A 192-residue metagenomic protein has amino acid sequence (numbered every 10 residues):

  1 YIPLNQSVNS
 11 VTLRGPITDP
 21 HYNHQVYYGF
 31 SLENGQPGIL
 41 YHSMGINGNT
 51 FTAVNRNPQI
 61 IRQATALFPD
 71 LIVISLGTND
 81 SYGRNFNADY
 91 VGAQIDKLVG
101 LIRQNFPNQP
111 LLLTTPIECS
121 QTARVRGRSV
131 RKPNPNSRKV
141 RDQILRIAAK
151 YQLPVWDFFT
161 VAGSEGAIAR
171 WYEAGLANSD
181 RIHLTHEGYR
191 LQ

Functional and structural regions predicted by a protein language model:
Y1-Q94, H183: Conserved SGNH/GDSL esterase-like catalytic core that processes O-acyl groups on lipids and polysaccharides
Q36-L40, G48-T50, T78-A93, P116-V140 (+1 more regions): Serine-dependent acyl-ester chemistry module
P37-L40, L67-I72, F106-L111, K150-P154: Loop/turn elements at helix/coil->beta-strand transitions in domains of secreted/extracellular proteins
G45, L76-T78, L113-E118, D157-T160 (+1 more regions): Active-site proximal loops enriched in glycine and acidic residues that flank catalytic Cys/His/Asp and coordinate
P58, R62, A66, D89 (+5 more regions): Solvent-exposed, polar/charged alpha-helical surfaces in well-ordered, non-transmembrane soluble domains, broadly
L71-G77, I95-R103, P110-I117, D142: Conserved, well-ordered alpha-helix/loop/beta-strand core segments that scaffold catalytic motifs
G77-S81, F106-L113, K150, Y189-Q192: Low-complexity, flexible helical/coil segments
C119-Q192: Catalytic His-Asp segment of secreted/periplasmic serine-dependent ester chemistry enzymes
